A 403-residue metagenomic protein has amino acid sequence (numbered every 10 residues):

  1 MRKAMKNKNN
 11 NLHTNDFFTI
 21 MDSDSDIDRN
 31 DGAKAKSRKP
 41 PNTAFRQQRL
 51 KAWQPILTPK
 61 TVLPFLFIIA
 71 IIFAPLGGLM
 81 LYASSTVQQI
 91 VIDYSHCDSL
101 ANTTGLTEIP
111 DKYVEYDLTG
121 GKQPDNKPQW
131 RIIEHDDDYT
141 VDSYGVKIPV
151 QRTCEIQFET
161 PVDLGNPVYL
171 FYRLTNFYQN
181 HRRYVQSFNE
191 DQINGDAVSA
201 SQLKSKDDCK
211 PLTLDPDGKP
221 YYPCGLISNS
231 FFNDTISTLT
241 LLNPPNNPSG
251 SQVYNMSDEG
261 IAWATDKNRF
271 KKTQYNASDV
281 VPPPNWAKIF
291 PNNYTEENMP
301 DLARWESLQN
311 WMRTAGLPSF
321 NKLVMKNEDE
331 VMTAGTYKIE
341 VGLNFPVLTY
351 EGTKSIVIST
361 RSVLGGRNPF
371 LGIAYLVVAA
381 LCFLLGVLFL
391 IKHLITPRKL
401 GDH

Functional and structural regions predicted by a protein language model:
M1-A44, T265, R269, T273 (+3 more regions): Intrinsically disordered, low-complexity terminal tails of fungal membrane proteins
A33-L57, I109-Y144, Y350-R361: Membrane-proximal N-terminal segments immediately preceding the first transmembrane helix
A35-A70, L384, F389-H403: Helix-loop boundary elements of multi-pass alpha-helical membrane proteins
L81-Y82, Q89, F177-H181, P346-T349 (+1 more regions): Eukaryotic short linear interaction motifs
A83-N102: Alpha-helical transmembrane signal-anchor/signal-peptide segments
D136-R152, M312-P318: Extracellular beta-rich ligand/substrate-recognition surface
V150-S307: Soluble non-transmembrane domains of integral membrane proteins
N298, W305, Q309-R313, L317-H403: Membrane-proximal extracellular juxtamembrane segment immediately upstream of a following transmembrane helix
